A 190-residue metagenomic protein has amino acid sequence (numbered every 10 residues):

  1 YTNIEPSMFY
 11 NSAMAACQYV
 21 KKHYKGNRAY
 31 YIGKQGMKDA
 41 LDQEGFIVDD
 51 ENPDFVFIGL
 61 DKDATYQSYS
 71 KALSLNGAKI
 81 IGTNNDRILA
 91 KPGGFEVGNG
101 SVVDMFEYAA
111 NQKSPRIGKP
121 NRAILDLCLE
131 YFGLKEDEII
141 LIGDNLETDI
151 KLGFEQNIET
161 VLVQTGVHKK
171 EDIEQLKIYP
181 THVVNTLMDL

Functional and structural regions predicted by a protein language model:
Y1-Y10, M14-L190: Asp-based, Mg2+/Mn2+-dependent phosphohydrolase catalytic module
